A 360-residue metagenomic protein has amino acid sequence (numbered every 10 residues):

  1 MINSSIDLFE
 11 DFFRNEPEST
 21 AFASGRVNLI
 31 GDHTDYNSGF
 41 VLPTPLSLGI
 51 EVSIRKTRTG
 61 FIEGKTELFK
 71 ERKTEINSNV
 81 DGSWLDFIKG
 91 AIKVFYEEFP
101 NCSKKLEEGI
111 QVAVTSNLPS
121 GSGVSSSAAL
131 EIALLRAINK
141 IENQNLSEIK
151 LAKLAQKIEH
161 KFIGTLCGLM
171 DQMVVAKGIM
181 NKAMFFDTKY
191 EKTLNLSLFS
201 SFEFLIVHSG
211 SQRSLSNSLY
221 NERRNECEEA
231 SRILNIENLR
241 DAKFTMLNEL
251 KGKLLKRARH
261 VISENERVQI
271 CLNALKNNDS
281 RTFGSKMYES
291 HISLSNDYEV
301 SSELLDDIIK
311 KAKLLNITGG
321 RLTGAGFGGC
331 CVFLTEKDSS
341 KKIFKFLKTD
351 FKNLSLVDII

Functional and structural regions predicted by a protein language model:
M1-R26, E51-S83, E97, K182-G319 (+1 more regions): C-terminal nucleotide
M1-S19, N37-F40, K73-S197, K313-L314 (+3 more regions): Gly/Ser-rich oxyanion-binding loop with an adjacent helix/lid that shapes the negatively charged ligand pocket
F22-S24, E107-G109, M170, G324-G329: Short Gly/Ser/Thr- and Asp/Glu-enriched loop/turn motifs at secondary-structure junctions
R26-V27, G31-D35, T115-L134, N316-L334: Glycine/serine-rich anion-binding loops at beta->alpha junctions that coordinate negatively charged ligand groups
D32-H33, S38-L42, N217-S218: Short, glycine/acidic-enriched capping/hinge loops at junctions between secondary-structure elements
S38-R58: Structural signature of FAD isoalloxazine-binding scaffolds in flavoprotein oxidoreductases
V41-P45, G164, L322: Short Gly/Pro-enriched turn/cap motifs at secondary-structure boundaries
